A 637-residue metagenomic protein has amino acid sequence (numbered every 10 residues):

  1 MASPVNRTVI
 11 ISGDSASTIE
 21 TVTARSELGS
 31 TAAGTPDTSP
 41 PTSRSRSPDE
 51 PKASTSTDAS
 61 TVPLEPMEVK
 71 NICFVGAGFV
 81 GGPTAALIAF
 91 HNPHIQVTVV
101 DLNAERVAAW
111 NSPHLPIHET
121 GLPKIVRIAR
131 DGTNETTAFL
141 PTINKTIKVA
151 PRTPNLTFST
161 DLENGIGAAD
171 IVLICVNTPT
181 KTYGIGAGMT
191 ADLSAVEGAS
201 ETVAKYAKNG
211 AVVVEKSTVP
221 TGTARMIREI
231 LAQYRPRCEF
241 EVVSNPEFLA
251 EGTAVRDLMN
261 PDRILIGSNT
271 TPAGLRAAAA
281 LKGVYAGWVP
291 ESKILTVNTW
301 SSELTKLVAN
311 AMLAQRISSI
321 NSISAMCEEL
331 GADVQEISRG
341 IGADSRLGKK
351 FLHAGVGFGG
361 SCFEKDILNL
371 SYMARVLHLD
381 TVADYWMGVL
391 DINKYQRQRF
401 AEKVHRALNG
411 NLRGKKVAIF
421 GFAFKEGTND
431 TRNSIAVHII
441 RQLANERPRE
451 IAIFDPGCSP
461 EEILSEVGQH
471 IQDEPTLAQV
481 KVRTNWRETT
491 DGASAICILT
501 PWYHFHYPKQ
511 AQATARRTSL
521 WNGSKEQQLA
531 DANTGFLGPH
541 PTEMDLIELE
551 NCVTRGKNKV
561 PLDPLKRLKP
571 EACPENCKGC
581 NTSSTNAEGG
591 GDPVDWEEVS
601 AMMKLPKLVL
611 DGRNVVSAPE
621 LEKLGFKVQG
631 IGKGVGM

Functional and structural regions predicted by a protein language model:
A2-M637: Structural/interface elements that position substrates and couple domains in central-metabolism enzymes
